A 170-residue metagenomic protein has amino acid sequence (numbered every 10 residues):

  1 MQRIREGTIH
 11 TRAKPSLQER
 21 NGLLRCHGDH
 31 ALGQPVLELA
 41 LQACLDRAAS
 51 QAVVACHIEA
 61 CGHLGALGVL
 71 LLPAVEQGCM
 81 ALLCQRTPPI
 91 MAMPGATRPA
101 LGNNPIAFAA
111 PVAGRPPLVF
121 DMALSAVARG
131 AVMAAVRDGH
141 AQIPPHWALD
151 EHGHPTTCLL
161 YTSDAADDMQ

Functional and structural regions predicted by a protein language model:
M1, H63, H146: Histidine-centered active-site/metal-ligand motif
M1-L41: Active-site cofactor/substrate anionic-group-binding motifs, chiefly glycine- and Lys/Arg-rich phosphate-binding loops
Q2-I9, D46-S50, E76-M80, A113 (+2 more regions): Generic secondary-structure signature for well-ordered alpha-helical cores
R3-R5, R12, R20, R25 (+6 more regions): Arginine residue identity/basic-tract feature
L24, L82, L118-F120: Hydrophobic/aromatic beta-strand patches that form the interior of the parallel beta-sheet core in alpha/beta enzyme
C26-P99, N104-P111: A generic, well-ordered mixed alpha/beta core segment in the N-terminal half of proteins
M91-L159: Phosphate/diphosphate-binding glycine-rich loops and adjacent basic-rich segments that engage nucleotide
Y161-Q170: Single conserved hydrophobic/aromatic residue that forms the stacking wall/gate of nucleotide- or nucleobase-binding
